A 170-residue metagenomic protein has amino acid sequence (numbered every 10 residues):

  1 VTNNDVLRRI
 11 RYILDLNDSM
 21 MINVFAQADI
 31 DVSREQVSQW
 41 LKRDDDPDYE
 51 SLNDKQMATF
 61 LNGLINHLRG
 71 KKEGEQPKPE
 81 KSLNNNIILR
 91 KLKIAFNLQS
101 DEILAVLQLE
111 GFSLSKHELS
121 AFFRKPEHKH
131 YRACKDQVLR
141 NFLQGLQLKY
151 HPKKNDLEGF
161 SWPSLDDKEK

Functional and structural regions predicted by a protein language model:
V1-T2, S33-E35, L165: Short N-terminal segments
N3-V6, R11-I13: Leu/Val/Ala/Ile-rich N-terminal alpha-helices, chiefly Sec-type signal peptides and the beginnings
R8-R9, D31, F60, G74-Q76: Short, flexible segments with low predicted structural confidence
I10, L16-A28, E35, W40 (+2 more regions): A structural feature that tracks compact, well-ordered secondary-structure segments with a strong bias toward
M20-G70: Acidic (E/D-rich), amphipathic helical modules within compact regulatory domains
Q27-D31, L41, D45, M57 (+7 more regions): Solvent-exposed, non-transmembrane amphipathic alpha-helical segments
D48, L52-K55, T59, K72-N86 (+2 more regions): Intrinsic, low-complexity N-terminal interaction/targeting segments
N62-S113, Y150-P152, D156, P163-K170: Short, solvent-exposed interaction modules
